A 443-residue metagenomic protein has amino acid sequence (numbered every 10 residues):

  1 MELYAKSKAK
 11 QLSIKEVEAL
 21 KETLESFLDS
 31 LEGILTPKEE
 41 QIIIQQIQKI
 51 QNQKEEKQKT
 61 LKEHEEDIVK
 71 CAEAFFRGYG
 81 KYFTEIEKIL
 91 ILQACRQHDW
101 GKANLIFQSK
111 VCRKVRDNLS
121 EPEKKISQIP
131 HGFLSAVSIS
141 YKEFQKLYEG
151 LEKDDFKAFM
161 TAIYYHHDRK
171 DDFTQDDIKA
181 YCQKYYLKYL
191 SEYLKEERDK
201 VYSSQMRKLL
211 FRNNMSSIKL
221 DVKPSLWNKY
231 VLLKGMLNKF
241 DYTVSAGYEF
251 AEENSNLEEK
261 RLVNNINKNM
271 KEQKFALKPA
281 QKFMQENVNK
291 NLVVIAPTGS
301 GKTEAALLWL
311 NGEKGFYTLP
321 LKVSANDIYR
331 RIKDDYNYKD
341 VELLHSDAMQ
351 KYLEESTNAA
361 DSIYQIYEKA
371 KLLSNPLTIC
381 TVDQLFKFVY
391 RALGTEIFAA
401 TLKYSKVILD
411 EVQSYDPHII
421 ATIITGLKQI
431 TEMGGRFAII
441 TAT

Functional and structural regions predicted by a protein language model:
M1-T443: N-terminal helicase ATP-binding lobe
